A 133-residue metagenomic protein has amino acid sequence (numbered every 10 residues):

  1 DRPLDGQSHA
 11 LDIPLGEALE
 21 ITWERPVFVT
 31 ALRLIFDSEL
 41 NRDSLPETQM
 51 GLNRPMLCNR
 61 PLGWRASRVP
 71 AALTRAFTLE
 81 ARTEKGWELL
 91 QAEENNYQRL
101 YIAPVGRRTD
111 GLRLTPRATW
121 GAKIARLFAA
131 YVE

Functional and structural regions predicted by a protein language model:
R2-E133: Aromatic, loop-rich ligand-recognition surfaces of beta-strand-rich domains
